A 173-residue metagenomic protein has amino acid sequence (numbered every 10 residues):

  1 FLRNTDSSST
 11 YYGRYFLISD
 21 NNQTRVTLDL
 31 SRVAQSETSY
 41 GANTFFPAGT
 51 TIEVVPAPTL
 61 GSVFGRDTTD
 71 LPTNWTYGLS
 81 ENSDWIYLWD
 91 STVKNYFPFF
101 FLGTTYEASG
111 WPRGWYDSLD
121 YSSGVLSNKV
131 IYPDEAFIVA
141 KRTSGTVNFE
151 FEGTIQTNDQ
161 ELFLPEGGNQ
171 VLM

Functional and structural regions predicted by a protein language model:
F1-A57: Ser/Thr/Gly-rich low-complexity blocks that favor extended beta-strand/coil architectures
R3-S7, Y87-S91, A140: A generic structural motif
G13-Y15, D20-Q23, G49, E81-D84 (+2 more regions): Extracellular structured ligand-interaction cores
Y15-S19, V93-T105: Short amphipathic beta-strand/extended segments with alternating polar/hydrophobic composition
L28-L30, G124-S127, Q170-M173: Exposed aromatic-hydrophobic patches
T44, K129-V130, L162: Residue "hotspots" at secondary-structure boundaries inside conserved domains
P47-K94, T143-M173: Catalytic cores of histone-lysine modification enzymes
P98-T154: Charged, amphipathic alpha-helical scaffolding segments
